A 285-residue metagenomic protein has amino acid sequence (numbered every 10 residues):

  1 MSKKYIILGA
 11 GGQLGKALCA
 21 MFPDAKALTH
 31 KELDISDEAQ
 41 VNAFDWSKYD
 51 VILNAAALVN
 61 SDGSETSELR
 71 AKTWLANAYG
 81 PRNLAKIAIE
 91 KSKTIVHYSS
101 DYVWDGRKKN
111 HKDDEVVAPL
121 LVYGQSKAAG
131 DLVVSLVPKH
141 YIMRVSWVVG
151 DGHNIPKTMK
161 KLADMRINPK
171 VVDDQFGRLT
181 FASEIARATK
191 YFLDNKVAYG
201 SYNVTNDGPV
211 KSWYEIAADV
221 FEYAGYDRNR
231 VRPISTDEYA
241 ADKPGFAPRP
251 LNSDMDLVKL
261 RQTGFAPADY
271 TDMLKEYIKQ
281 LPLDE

Functional and structural regions predicted by a protein language model:
K3-F22: N-terminal Rossmann NAD(P)H-binding glycine-rich loop of SDR-like oxidoreductase domains
P23-A43: Adenosine-cofactor binding site in Rossmann-like domains, unifying the SAM/SAH pocket of S-adenosylmethionine-dependent
E38-A76, I89: NAD(P)H-binding glycine-rich loop region in Rossmannoid oxidoreductase-like domains and their noncatalytic homologs
S61, H97-N110, V122-Q125, V148-H153: Conserved catalytic-site region of short-chain dehydrogenase/reductase
K72-L75, Y79-N83, E90, V103-M143: Catalytic helix-loop patch of NAD(P)-dependent Rossmann-fold dehydrogenases
L132-L179, S183-E184: NAD(P)-dependent short-chain dehydrogenase/reductase
A188-T189, N195-G245, E285: Mid/C-terminal beta-alpha module of Rossmann-like enzyme folds, strongest in SDR-family dehydrogenases/epimerases
P248-E285: C-terminal amphipathic/interface module of NAD(P)-dependent oxidoreductases and related NAD-binding regulators
